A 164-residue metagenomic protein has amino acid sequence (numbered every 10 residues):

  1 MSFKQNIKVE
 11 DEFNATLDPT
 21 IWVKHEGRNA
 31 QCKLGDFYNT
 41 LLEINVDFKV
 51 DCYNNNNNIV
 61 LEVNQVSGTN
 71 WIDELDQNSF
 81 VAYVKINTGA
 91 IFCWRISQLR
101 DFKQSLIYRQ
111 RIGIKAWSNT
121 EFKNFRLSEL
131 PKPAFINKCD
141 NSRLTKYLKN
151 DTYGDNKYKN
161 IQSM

Functional and structural regions predicted by a protein language model:
M1-M164: Nucleic-acid endonuclease domains
